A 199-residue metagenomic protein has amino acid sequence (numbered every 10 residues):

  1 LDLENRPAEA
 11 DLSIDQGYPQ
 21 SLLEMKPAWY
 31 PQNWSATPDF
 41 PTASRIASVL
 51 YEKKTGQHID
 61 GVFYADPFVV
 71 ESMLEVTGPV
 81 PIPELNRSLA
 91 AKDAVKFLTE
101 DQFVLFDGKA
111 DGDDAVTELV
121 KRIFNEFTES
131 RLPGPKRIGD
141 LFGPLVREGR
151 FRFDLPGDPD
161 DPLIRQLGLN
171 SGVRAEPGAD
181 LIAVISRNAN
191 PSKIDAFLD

Functional and structural regions predicted by a protein language model:
L1-D199: Non-catalytic, solvent-exposed segments at the cell envelope interface
